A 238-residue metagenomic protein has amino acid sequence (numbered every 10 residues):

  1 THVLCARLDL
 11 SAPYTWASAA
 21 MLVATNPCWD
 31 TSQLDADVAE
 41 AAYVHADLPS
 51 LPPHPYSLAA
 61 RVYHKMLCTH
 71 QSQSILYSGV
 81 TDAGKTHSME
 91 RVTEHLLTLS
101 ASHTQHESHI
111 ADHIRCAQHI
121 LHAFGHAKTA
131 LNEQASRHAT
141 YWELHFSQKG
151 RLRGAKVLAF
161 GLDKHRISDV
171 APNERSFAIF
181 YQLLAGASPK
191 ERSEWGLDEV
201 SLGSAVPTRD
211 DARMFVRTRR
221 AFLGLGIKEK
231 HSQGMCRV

Functional and structural regions predicted by a protein language model:
T1-V238: N-terminal switch/interaction subdomains of large nucleotide-dependent motors and GTPases
